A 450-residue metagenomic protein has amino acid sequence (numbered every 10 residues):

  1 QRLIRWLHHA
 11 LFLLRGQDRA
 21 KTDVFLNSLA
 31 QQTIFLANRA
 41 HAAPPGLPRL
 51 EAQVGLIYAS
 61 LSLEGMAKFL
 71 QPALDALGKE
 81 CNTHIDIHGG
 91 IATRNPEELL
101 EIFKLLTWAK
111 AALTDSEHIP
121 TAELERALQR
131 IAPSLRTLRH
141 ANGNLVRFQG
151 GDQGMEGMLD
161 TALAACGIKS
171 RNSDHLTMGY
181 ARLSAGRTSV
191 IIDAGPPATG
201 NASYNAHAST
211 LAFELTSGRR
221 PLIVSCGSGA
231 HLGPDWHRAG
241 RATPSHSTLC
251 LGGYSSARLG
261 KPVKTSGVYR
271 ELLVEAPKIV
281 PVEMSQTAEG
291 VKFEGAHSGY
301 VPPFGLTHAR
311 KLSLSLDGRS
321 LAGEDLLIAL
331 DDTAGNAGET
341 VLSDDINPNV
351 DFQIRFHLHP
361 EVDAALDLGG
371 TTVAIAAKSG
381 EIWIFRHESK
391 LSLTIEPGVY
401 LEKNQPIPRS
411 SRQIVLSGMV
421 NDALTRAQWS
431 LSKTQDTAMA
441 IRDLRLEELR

Functional and structural regions predicted by a protein language model:
Q1-L128: Aromatic-lined, polymer-binding surfaces characteristic of secreted/periplasmic polysaccharide-degrading enzymes
I4-L7, L135-N142, L159-S173, K264-I279 (+2 more regions): N-terminal short leaders/motifs
L36-R39, A43, H84-I91, L138-L145 (+2 more regions): Short secondary-structure junctions and interdomain/linker hinges
A42, G200-S203, W236: Catalytic micro-motifs at enzyme active sites that drive phosphoryl/nucleotidyl and oxygen chemistry
G46, H231-R450: CBM-like, beta-strand-rich accessory domains located in the C-terminal region of large, secreted polysaccharide-active
E51, A206-T210, P244-H246: Short, solvent-exposed loop/turn segments at the edges of secondary structure
I57, D86-V224, S228: Carbohydrate-active enzyme catalytic cores, enriched for enzymes that act on polyanionic acidic polysaccharides
G65-K68, D115, G218-R220, D317 (+1 more regions): Secondary-structure boundary elements
